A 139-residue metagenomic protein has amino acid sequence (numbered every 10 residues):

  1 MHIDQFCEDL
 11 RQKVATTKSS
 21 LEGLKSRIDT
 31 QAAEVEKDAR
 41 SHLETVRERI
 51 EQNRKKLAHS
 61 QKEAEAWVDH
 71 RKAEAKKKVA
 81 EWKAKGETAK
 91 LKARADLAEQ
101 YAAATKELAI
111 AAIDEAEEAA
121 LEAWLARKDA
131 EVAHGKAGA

Functional and structural regions predicted by a protein language model:
M1, K136-A139: Long low-complexity intrinsically disordered regions
I3-A116, A120-A123, R127-H134: Amphipathic alpha-helical membrane/lipid-surface binding segments
